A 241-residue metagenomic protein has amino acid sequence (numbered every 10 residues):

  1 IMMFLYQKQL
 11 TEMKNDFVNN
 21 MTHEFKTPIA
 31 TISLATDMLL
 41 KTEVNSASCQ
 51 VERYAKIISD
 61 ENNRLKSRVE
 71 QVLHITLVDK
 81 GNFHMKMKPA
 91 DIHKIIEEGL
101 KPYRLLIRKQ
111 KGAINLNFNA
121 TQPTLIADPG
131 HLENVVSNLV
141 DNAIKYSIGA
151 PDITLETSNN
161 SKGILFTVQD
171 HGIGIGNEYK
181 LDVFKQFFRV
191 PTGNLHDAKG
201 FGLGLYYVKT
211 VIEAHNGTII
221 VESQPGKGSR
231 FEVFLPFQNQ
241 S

Functional and structural regions predicted by a protein language model:
D60-L65: Short alpha-helical segment of the dimerization/phosphotransfer core of two-component systems
K80-M85, T124-A127: Conserved micro-motifs of the catalytic ATP-binding
K86-D91, R108, A113-P123: Conserved catalytic submotifs in the C-terminal HATPase_c
K86-K101, E133: A conserved beta-strand-to-alpha-helix junction within the catalytic ATP-binding
A143-I144: Short helix-loop "hinge" at the ATP-lid/N-box region of the Bergerat-fold HATPase_c
I175-F187: Short conserved segment of the HATPase_c
N216-G217: Conserved glycine-rich
